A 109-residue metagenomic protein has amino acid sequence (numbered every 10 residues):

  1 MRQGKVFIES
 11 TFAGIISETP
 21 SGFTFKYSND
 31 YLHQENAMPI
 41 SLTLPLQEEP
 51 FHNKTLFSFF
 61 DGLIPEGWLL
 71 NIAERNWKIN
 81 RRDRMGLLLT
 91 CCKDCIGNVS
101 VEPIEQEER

Functional and structural regions predicted by a protein language model:
M1-R109: Phosphate/dinucleotide-binding and metal-coordinating scaffold of catalytic cores in nucleotide-dependent enzymes
